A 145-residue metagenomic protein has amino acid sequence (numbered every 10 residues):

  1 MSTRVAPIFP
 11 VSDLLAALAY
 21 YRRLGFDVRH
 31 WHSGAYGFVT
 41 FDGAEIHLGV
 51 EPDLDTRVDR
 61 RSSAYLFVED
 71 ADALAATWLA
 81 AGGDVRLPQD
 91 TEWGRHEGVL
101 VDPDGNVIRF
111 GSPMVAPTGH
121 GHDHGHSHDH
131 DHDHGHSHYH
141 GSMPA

Functional and structural regions predicted by a protein language model:
M1-A19, S62-A64, S112-G125, G135 (+1 more regions): N-terminal beta-strand motif that seeds the catalytic metal site of vicinal oxygen chelate
I8-I46: Core segments of cupin and vicinal oxygen chelate
D13-L14, S63-V107: Vicinal oxygen chelate
V39-A44, L100-P103, P113: Active-site beta-strand termini and strand-to-loop segments that position acidic
I46-G49, V99, I108-G111: Conserved beta-strand in the GNAT
L54, E92-W93, P113-P117: A short acidic/small-residue loop/turn micro-motif
V101, H128-H132: Hydrophobic alpha-helical segments, especially N-terminal targeting/anchoring helices
